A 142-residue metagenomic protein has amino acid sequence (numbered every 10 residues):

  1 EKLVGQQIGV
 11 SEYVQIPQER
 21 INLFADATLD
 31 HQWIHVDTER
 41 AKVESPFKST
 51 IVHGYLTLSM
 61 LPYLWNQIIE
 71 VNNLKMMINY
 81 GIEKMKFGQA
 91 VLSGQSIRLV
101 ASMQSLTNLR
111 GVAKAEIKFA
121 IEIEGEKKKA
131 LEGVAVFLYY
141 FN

Functional and structural regions predicted by a protein language model:
E1-L3, A90-N142: HotDog/MaoC-like acyl-thioester-processing domains
E1-N79: Hot-dog-fold acyl-thioester-processing enzymes
I82-F87: Short alpha-helix capping/helix-loop boundary micro-motifs
